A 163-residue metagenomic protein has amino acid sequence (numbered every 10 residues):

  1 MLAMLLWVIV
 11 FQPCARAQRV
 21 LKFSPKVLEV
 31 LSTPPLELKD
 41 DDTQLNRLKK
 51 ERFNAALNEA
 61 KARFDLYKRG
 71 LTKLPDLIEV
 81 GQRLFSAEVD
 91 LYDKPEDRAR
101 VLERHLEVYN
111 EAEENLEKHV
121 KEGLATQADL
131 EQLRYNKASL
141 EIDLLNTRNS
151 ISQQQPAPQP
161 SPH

Functional and structural regions predicted by a protein language model:
M1-I9: Bacterial N-terminal signal peptides
A15-A17: Boundary at the C-terminal end of the N-terminal hydrophobic targeting segment
R19-D40, Q44, S161: Short N-terminal segments immediately surrounding and downstream of signal-peptide cleavage
S32-K50, A87-A99: Short, charge/polar-rich alpha-helical segments
L45-I78, R83-F85, R98-E141: Charged, solvent-exposed structural "stalk/scaffold" segments of large extracytoplasmic/peripheral assemblies
F85-A99, A138-Q154: Amphipathic alpha-helical coiled-coil segments
S152-H163: Terminal, low-structured helical/coil segments at or just beyond the last alpha-helical repeat
